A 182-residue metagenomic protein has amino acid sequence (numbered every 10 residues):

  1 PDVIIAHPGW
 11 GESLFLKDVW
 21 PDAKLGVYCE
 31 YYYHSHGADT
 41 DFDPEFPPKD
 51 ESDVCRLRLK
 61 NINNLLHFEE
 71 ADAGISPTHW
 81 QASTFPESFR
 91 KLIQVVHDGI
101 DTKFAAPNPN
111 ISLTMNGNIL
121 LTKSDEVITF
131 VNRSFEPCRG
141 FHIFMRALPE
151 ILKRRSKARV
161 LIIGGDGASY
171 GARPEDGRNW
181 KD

Functional and structural regions predicted by a protein language model:
D2-W10, G26: Short N-terminal targeting/anchoring amphipathic segment
I5, E69-T78, Q94, T129: A short beta-strand/loop micro-motif in the catalytic core of glycosyltransferases that engages the nucleotide-sugar
G11-L14, A82-S83: Short, well-ordered alpha-helical microsegments
D22-I62, K103-N110, T114, T122-K123 (+1 more regions): Acceptor-binding helix/loop patch of EC 2.4 sugar-transfer enzymes, predominantly nucleotide-sugar-dependent
E51-T78, F85: A conserved mid-domain beta-alpha-beta active-site/ligand-binding segment of alpha/beta enzyme cores
P77, V96, F130-R133, I163-G165: Short hydrophobic "strand-cap" motifs at the C-terminus of beta-strands
W80, G99: Carbohydrate-associated surface elements
N116-R139, M145-E150, V160-L161: Conserved donor-binding/catalytic core segment of Leloir-type glycosyltransferases
